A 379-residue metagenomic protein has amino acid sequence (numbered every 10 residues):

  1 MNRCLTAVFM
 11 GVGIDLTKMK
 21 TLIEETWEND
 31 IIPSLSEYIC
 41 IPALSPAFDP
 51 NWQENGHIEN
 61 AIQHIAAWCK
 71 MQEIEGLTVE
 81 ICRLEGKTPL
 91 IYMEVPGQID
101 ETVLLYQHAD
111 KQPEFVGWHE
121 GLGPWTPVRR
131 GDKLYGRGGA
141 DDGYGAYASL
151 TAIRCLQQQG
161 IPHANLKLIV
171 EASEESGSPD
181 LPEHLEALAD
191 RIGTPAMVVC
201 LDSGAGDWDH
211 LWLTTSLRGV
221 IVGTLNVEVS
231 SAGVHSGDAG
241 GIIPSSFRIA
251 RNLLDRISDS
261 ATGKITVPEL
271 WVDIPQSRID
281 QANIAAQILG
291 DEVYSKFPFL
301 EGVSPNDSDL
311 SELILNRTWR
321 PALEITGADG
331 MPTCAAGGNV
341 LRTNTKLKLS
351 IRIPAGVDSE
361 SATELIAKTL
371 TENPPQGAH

Functional and structural regions predicted by a protein language model:
G11-L16, T26, G206-W208, V222-H379: Metal-dependent amide/peptide-bond hydrolase catalytic core, centered on the "pita-bread" metallohydrolase fold
G11-V116, N344, K348, S361: N-terminal helical capping/dimerization or prosegment-like subdomains of hydrolases acting on amide or phosphate bonds
S34, L134-Y147, E175, G240 (+1 more regions): Short, conserved micro-motifs enriched in small and acidic residues
D100-V170, G193: Active-site metal-coordination/substrate-binding segment of hydrolases, especially metallo-dependent peptidases
H119-E120, G160-I161, T214-V220, R317 (+1 more regions): Short glycine/proline-enriched loop/turn "hinge" motifs that connect secondary-structure elements and lie
G143-Q159, S178-E186, P244-R256: Active-site-proximal alpha-helical scaffold in enzymes
H163-P244: Histidine/acidic-residue-rich, glycine-tolerant segments that coordinate divalent metal ions
